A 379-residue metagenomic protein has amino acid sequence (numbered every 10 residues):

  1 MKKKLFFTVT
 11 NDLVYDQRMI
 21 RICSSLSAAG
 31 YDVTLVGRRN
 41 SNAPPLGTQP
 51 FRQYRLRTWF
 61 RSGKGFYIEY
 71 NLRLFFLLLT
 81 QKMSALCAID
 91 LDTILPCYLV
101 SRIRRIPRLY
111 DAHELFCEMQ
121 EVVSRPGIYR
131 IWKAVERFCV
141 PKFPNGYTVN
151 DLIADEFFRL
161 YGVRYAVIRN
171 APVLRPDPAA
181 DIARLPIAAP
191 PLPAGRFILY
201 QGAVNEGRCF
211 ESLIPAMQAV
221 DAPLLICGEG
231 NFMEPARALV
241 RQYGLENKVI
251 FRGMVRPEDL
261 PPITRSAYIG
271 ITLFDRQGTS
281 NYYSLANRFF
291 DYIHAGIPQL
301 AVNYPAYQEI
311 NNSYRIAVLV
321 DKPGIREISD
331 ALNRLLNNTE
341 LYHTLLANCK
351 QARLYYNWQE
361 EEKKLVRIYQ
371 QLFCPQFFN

Functional and structural regions predicted by a protein language model:
L5-T8, Y147, P191-D221, L225 (+2 more regions): Conserved donor-binding/catalytic core segment of Leloir-type glycosyltransferases
S24, L72-L79, L95, L99-I103 (+3 more regions): Membrane-proximal helix-turn-helix segments that form the acceptor-binding/catalytic region of lipid-linked
G37, Y54-R55, K133-A188, P193 (+1 more regions): Donor nucleotide-sugar binding/catalytic pocket of nucleotide-sugar-dependent glycosyltransferases
G65-E69, P107, C117-C139, E206-G207: Nucleotide-sugar donor phosphate/pyrophosphate-binding loop at the beta->alpha transition of glycosyltransferases
C227, E234-P262, I269: Nucleotide-activated donor-binding/catalytic signature segment of Leloir-type glycosyltransferases, i.e., the conserved
T264-Y282, I297: Acidic donor-binding loop of glycosyltransferase active sites
S313-I325, N333-E340: Conserved acidic donor-binding segment of nucleotide-sugar-dependent glycosyltransferases
E340-F373: A charged, aromatic-enriched C-terminal amphipathic alpha-helix characteristic of glycosyltransferases across folds
